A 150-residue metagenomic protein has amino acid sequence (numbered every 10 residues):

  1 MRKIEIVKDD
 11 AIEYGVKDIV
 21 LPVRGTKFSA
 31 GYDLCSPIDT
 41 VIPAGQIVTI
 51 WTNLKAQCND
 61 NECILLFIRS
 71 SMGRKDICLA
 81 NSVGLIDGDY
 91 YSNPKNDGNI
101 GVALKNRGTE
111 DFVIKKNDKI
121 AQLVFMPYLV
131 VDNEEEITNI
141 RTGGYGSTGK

Functional and structural regions predicted by a protein language model:
M1-K150: DUTPase catalytic domain/fold
